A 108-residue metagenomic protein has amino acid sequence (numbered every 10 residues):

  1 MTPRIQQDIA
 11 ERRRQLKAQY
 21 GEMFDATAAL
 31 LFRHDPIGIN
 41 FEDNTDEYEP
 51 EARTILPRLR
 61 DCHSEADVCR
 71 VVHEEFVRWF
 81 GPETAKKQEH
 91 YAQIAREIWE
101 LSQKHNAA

Functional and structural regions predicted by a protein language model:
M1-A108: Charged, amphipathic alpha-helical regulatory modules used for macromolecular assembly or allosteric control
